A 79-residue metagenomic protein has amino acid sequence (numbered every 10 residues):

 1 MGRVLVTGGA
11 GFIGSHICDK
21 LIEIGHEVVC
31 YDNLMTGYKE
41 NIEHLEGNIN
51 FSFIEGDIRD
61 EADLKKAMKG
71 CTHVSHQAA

Functional and structural regions predicted by a protein language model:
M1-A79: N-terminal Rossmann-like NAD(P)+-binding domain of SDR-like oxidoreductases, especially those catalyzing
